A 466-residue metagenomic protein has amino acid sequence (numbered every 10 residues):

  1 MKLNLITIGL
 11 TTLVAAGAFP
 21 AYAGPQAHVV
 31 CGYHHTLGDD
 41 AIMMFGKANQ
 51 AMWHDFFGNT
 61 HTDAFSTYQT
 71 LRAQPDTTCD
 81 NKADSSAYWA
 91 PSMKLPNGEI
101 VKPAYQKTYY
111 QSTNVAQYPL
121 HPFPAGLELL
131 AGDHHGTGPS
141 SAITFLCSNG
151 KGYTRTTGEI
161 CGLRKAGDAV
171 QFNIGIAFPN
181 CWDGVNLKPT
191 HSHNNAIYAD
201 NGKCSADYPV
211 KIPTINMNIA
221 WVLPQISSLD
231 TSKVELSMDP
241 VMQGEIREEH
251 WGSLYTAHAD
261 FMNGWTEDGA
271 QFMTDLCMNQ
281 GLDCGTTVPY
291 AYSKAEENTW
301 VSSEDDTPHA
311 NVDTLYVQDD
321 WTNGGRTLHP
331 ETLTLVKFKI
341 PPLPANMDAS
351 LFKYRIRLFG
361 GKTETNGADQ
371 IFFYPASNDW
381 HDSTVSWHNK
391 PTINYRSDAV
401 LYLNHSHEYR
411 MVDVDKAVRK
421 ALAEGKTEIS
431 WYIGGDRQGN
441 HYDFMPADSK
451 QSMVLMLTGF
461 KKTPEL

Functional and structural regions predicted by a protein language model:
M1-Y22: Gram-negative bacterial Sec-dependent N-terminal signal peptides
G24-A51, D55-I176, G184-T286: Primary mode marks residue(s) on the alpha4-beta5-alpha5 output face of response regulator receiver
T286-L343, P375-N378, R437-Q438, D448-S452 (+1 more regions): Flexible, small-residue-rich N-terminal segments that precede or flank a structured functional core
L328-P330, P342-F352, A421-E424: Extracellular/lumenal carbohydrate-interaction signature centered on repeated Trp-anchored short motifs
V336-F338, D348-T363: A short beta-strand element within beta-rich, extracytoplasmic domains of secreted/secretory-pathway proteins
K353, E424-G435: Short, surface-exposed ligand- or partner-binding patches at beta-edge/loop junctions that are enriched in aromatics
G360-T427, K450: Beta-strand-rich interaction/scaffold domains
Y432-P446: Short beta-strand-plus-loop segments that form exposed binding edges in beta-rich domains
